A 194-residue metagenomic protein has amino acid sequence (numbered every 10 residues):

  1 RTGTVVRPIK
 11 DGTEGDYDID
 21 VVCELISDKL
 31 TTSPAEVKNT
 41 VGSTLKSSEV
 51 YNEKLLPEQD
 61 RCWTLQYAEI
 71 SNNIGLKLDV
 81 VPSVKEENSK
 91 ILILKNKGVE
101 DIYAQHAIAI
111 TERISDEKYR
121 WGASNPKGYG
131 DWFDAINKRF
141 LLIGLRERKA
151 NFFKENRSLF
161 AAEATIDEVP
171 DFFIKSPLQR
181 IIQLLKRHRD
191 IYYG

Functional and structural regions predicted by a protein language model:
R1, V21, T64-Q66, V80 (+1 more regions): Extended hydrophobic secondary-structure segments that form protein cores and membrane-embedded regions
R1-I19, C23-T32: Active-site nucleotide-donor binding segment shared across nucleotidyl transfer reactions
T32-A35, F172: Soluble non-cytosolic domains of exported or imported proteins
A35-E100, A109-W132: Conserved catalytic core of two-metal-ion nucleotidyltransferases
T44, A135, L184: Residues that form generic nucleotide/phosphate-binding pockets
G130, K138, L142-G194: The feature captures the alpha-helical scaffold/lid subdomain characteristic of nucleotidyltransferase
